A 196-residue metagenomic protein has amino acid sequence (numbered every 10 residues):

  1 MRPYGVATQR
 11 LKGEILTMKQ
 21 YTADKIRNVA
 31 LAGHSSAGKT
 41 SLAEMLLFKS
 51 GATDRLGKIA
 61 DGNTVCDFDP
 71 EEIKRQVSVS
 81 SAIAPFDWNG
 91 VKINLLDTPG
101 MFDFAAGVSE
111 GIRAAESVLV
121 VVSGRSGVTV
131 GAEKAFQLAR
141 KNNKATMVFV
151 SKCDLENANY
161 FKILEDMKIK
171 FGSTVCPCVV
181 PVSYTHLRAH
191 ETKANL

Functional and structural regions predicted by a protein language model:
P3-T17: Short, Lys/Arg-enriched N-terminal segments with co-localized hydrophobic residues within the first ~10-30 amino acids
G13, A194-L196: N-terminal cationic leader/targeting segments used for protein routing and processing
T17-V122, S126-V128, K162, F171 (+1 more regions): P-loop NTPase switch module centered on the Walker A-proximal segment
L46, A114, K134-L138, N142 (+1 more regions): Short alpha-helical scaffold segments that flank and stabilize functional sites
G124-T174: Conserved C-terminal guanine-recognition region of P-loop GTPase G domains, centered on the G4
V179-P181: P-loop NTPase motor core
T185-T192: Conserved small/polar residues in nucleotide/adenosyl-binding loops
